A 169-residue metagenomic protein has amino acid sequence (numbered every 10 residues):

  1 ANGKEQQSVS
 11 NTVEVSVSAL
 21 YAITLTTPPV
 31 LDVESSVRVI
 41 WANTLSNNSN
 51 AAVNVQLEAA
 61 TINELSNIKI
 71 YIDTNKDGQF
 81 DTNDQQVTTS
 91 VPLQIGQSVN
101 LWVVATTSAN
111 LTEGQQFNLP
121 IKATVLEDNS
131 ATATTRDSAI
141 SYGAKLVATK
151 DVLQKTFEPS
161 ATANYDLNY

Functional and structural regions predicted by a protein language model:
A1-Y169: Exported/extracytosolic protein signature
